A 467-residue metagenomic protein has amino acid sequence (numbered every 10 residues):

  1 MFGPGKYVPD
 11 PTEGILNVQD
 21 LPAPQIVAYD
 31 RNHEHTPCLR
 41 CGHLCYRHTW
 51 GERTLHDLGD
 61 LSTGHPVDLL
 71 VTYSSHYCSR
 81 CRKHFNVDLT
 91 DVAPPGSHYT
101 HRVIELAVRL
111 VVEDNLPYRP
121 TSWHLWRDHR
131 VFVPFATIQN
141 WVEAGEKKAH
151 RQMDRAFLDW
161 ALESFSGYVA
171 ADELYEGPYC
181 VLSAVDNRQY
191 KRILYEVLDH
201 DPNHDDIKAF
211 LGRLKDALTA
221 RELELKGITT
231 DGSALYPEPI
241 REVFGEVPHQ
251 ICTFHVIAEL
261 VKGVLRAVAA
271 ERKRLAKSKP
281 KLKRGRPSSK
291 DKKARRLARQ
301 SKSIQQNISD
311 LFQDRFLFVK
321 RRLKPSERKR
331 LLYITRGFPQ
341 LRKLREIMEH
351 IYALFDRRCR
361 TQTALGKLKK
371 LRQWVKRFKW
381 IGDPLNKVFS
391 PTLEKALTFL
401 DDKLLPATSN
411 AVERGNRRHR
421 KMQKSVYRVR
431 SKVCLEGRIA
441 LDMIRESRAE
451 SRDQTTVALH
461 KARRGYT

Functional and structural regions predicted by a protein language model:
M1-A28: Short, intrinsically disordered terminal segments enriched in charged and Pro/Gly residues
F2-P9, R31-H35, R40, Y46-R47 (+5 more regions): Acidic/histidine-rich catalytic cores and adjacent linkers of DNA breakage/strand-transfer/modification proteins
P24-H35, P66-T72: Short, flexible, mixed-charge glycine/proline-rich loop motifs that serve as phosphate/nucleic-acid-contacting
C38, C78, A107, T121 (+7 more regions): Mobile genetic element proteins and their domesticated derivatives, centered on retroelements and DNA transposons
C45-V112, S164: Basic, short loop/linker segments at the boundary and entry of helix-turn-helix/winged-helix-like folds
V111, S122, W126: The alpha-helix within a helix-turn-helix
Y118, R127-V247, R266-A267, A411: RNase H-like nuclease fold core
D231-L235, P239-L282: Conserved beta-strand -> loop -> alpha-helix junction used to position metal-binding or nucleic-acid-contacting
